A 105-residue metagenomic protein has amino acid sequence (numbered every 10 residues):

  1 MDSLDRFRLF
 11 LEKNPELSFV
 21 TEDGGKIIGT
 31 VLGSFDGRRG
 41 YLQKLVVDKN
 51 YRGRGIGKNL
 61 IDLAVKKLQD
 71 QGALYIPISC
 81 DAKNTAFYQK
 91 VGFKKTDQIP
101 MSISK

Functional and structural regions predicted by a protein language model:
M1-L9: Conserved GNAT-fold acetyl-CoA-binding loop/helix
D5, I27-I28, G37, A82-A86: Short alpha-helical
R8-V20, Y41: A short helix-loop-beta-strand connector motif used in the catalytic cores of GNAT acetyltransferases and, in some
V20, K26-S34, Y41-Q43: Conserved beta-strand in the GNAT
V47, G53-K66: Conserved acetyl-CoA-binding loop-helix of GNAT-fold acetyltransferases
I61, K67-D81: Conserved GNAT acetyl-CoA-binding A-motif
Y75-A82, Q89, K94-K105: Conserved catalytic-core motifs of GNAT/GCN5-like acyltransferases
